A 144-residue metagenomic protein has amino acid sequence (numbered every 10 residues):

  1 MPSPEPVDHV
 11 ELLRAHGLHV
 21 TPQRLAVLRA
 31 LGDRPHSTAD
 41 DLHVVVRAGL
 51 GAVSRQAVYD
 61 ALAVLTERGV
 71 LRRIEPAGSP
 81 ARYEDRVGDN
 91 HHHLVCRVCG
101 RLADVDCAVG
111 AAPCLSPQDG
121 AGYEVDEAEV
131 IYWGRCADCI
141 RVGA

Functional and structural regions predicted by a protein language model:
M1-V7, G143-A144: Actinobacteria-biased recognition of intrinsically disordered, low-complexity terminal regions
P4-H16: Short, Lys/Arg-enriched N-terminal segment that forms or immediately precedes the first helix of a structured domain
V20-P22, D33-T38: Short capping segments at the starts of secondary-structure elements
L25-A30: Pre-recognition alpha-helix immediately N-terminal to the DNA-recognition helix within helix-turn-helix or winged-helix
D41-R47, V58: A short acidic, leucine-rich amphipathic alpha-helix
V58-R68: Basic amphipathic alpha-helical segments that dock to polyanions
R68-A144: Non-DNA-binding regulatory cores of transcription-related proteins, predominantly C-terminal effector-binding
